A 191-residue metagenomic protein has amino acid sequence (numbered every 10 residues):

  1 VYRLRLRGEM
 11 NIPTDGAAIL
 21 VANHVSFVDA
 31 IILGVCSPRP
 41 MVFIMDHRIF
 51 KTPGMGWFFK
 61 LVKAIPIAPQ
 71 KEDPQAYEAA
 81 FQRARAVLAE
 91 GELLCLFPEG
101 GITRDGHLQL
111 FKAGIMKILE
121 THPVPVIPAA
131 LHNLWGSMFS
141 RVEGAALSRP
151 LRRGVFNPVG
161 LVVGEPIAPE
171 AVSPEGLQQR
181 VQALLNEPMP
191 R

Functional and structural regions predicted by a protein language model:
V1-A17: A short, well-structured juxtamembrane/interface segment
T14-D73: Catalytic core of membrane glycerolipid acyltransferases/transacylases, capturing the structured, soluble-facing
A17-I19, G91-F97: Residue-level preference for the first positions of well-ordered beta-strands
I32-L33, F58, A86, K117-L119: Hydrophobic/aromatic ligand-binding patch that stacks against planar heteroaromatic rings of cofactors or nucleotides
I65-E92: Helix-adjacent hinge/juxtasegments
D73-Y77, L108, P174: A conditional alpha-helix N-cap/helix-loop micro-motif detector
R104-V172: A cross-family acyltransferase "interaction/gating" segment
